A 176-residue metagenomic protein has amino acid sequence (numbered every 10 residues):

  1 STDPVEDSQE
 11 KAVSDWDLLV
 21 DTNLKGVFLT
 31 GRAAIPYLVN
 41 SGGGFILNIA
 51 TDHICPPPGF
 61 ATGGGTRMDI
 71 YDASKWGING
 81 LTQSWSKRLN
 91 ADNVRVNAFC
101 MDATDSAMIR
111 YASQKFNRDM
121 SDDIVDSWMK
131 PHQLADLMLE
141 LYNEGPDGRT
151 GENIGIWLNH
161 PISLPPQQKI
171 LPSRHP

Functional and structural regions predicted by a protein language model:
T2, A33-G42, P56: A short helix-coil junction within the Rossmann-fold of NAD(P)-dependent oxidoreductases
T2-V5, F60-G63, A91, M101-W128 (+1 more regions): A glycine/serine/threonine-rich, flexible loop-to-helix segment that serves as the NAD(P) cofactor-binding "lid"
D7-D15, F45-G77, T82-Q83, K87-A91 (+1 more regions): Catalytic loop of short-chain dehydrogenase/reductase
G31-R32, Q83: A short, exposed helix-loop element centered on a Lys and neighboring polar residues
N79, L89-D105, G148-I154: Conserved Rossmann-fold SDR core element
A98, R118-P172: C-terminal helical subdomain
